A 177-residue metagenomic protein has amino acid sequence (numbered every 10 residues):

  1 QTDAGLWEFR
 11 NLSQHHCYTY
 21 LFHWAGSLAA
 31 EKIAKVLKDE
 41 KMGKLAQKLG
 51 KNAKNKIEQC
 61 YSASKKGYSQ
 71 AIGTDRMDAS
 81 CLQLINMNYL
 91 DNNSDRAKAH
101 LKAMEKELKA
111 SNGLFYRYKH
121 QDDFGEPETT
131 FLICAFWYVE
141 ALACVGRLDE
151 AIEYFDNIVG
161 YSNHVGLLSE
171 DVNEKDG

Functional and structural regions predicted by a protein language model:
Q1-R10, K51-L132, E153-G177: Extended glycan-interaction surfaces of carbohydrate-active proteins
T2-R10, A29-K48: Inter-helical turn/loop segments and adjacent helix faces that build the functional surface of alpha-helical bundle
W7-L21, K41-K44, I72, E126: Alpha-helix capping and helix-loop boundary segments enriched in small/acidic/polar residues
Q14-A25, D75-A79, T129-F136: Aromatic- and histidine-enriched alpha-helix N-cap/loop-to-helix transition segments that scaffold the rims
Y20, W24-S27, Q47, K54: Hydrophobic, well-ordered secondary-structure segments
F22-D39, Q83-N93, F136-E150: Well-ordered alpha-helical scaffold segments within catalytic/enzyme domains
A34, K41-K44, S64, Y68 (+2 more regions): Secondary-structure transition/capping residues
